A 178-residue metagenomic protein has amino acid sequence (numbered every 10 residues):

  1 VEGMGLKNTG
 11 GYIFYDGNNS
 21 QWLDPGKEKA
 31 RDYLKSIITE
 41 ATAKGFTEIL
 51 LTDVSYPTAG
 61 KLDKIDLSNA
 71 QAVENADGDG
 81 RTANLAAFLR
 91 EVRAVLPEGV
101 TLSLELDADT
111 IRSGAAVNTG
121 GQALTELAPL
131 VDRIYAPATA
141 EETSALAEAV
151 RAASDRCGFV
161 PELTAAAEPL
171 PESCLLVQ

Functional and structural regions predicted by a protein language model:
V1, T58-K61, I111-A115, T143-L146: Extracytoplasmic/secreted cell-surface and envelope-processing proteins
V1-T39: Active-site-adjacent "subsite" loops/lids of carbohydrate-active enzymes
V1-Y15, P57-V73: Aromatic- and acidic-residue-enriched segments that line the glycan-binding/catalytic groove of carbohydrate-active
D24-D32, D79-A86, S144: Soluble non-cytosolic domains of exported or imported proteins
P25-G26, L34-D63: Active-site groove signature of glycoside hydrolases
I38-T39, T82-R93, G121-L124, T143-R151: Generic structural signal for well-ordered alpha-helices, preferentially at hydrophobic/aromatic core positions
L50-D53, A76-G120, D155-A167: Aromatic-lined carbohydrate-recognition surfaces of secreted/lumenal glycan-active proteins
T125, L130-Q178: Substrate-binding cleft of secreted/luminal carbohydrate-active enzymes
